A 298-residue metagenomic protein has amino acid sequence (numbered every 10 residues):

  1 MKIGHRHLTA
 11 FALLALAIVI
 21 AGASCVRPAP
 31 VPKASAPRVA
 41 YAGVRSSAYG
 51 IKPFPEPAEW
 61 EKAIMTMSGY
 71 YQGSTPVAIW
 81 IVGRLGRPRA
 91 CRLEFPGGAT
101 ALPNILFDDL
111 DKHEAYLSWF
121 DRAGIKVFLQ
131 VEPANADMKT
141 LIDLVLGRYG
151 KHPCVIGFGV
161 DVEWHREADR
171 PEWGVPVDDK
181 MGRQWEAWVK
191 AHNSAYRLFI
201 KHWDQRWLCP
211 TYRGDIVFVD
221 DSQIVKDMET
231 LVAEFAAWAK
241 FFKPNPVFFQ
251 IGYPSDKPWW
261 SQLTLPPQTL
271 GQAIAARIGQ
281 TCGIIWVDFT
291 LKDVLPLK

Functional and structural regions predicted by a protein language model:
P37-P88: Catalytic domains of carbohydrate-active enzymes, especially glycoside hydrolases
V39-V44, P76-W80, V127-V131, I156-V160 (+4 more regions): Hydrophobic faces of well-ordered beta-strands that scaffold small-molecule active sites in alpha/beta enzyme cores
P76-E132, M181, W185-Y196: Aromatic-lined substrate-binding rim segments of carbohydrate-active enzymes
D109-F120, A134-G157: An active-site-proximal structural segment forming one wall of the substrate-binding cleft that immediately precedes
I125-K139, E186-L208, P246-D256: Aromatic-lined carbohydrate-recognition surfaces of secreted/lumenal glycan-active proteins
T140-G147, D204-L231: Substrate-binding cleft/loops of secretory-pathway carbohydrate-active enzymes
L146-P176: Active-site groove signature of glycoside hydrolases
Q223-K298: Substrate-binding cleft of secreted/luminal carbohydrate-active enzymes
